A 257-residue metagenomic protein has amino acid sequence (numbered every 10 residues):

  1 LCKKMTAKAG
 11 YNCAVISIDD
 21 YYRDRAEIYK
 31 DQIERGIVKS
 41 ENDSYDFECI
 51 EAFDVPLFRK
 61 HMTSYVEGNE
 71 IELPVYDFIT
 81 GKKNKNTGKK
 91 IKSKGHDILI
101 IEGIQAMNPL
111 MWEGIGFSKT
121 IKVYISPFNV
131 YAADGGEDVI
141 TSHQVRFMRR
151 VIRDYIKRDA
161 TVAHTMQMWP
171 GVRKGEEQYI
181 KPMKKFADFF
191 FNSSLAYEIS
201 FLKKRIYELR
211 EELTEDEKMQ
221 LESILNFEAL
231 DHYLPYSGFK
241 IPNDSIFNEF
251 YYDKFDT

Functional and structural regions predicted by a protein language model:
L1, R25-I33, G88, W112 (+1 more regions): Short acidic, glycine/serine/threonine-rich loops at helix termini
L1-Y11: A conserved segment at the C-terminal end of the G1
A14-I16, R23-G81, I98: Conserved nucleotide-sensing/catalytic segment adjacent to the nucleotide-binding pocket in NTP-handling enzymes
A14-S17, Y22, L99-I101, K122-Y124 (+1 more regions): Structured core elements
E67-M107, M111: Phosphate-binding/switch loop-helix module in NTP-utilizing enzymes
A106-T257: Conserved NTP phosphate-binding and transfer environment spanning the P-loop NTPase/kinase superfamily
